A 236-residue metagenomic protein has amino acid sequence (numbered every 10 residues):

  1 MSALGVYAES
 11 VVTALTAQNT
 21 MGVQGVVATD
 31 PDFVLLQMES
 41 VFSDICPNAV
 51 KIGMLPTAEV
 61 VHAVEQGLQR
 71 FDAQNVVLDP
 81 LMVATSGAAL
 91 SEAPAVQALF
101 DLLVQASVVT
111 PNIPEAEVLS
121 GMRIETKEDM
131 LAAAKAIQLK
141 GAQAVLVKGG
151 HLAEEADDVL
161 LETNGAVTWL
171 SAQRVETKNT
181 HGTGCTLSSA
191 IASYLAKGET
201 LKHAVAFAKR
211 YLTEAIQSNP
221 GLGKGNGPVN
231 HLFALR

Functional and structural regions predicted by a protein language model:
M1-T85: Conserved N-terminal subdomain of the carbohydrate kinase-like
G5-Y7, A166-T168, Y194-F207: Phosphate-handling active-site elements
G22-A28, A88-A93, G121-E125, E176: Short glycine-enriched, charge-decorated loop/helix-capping segments at active-site entrances that position
H62, Q69-R70, T163-V167, K202-H203: Nucleotide and nucleotide-moiety/phosphate-recognizing core
E92-V167: Conserved phosphate/ATP/ADP-binding segment of small-molecule kinases
E117-V118, T177-L201: Short, small-residue alpha-helix embedded
V167-H181: Short pre-catalytic strand/loop immediately N-terminal to key active-site residues, enriched for Gly-Thr
K202-R236: Charged C-terminal helix
